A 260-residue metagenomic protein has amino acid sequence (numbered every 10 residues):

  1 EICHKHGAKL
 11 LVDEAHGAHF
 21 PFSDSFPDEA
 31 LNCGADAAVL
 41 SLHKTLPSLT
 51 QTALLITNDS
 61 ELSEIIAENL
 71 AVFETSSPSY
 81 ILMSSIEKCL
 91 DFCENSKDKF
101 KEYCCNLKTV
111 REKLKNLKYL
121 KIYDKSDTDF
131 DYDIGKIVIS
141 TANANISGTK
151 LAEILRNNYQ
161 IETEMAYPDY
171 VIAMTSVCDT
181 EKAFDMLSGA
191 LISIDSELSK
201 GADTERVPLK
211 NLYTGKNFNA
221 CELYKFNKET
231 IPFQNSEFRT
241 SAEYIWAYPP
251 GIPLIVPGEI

Functional and structural regions predicted by a protein language model:
E1-Y123: Conserved PLP-enzyme active-site core in the AAT-like
K97-F100, C104, E181-F184, I260: Generic detection of long, well-ordered alpha-helical segments
K115-E259: Conserved C-terminal alpha-helix-loop-beta "cap" of PLP-dependent enzymes that closes/shapes the active-site mouth
